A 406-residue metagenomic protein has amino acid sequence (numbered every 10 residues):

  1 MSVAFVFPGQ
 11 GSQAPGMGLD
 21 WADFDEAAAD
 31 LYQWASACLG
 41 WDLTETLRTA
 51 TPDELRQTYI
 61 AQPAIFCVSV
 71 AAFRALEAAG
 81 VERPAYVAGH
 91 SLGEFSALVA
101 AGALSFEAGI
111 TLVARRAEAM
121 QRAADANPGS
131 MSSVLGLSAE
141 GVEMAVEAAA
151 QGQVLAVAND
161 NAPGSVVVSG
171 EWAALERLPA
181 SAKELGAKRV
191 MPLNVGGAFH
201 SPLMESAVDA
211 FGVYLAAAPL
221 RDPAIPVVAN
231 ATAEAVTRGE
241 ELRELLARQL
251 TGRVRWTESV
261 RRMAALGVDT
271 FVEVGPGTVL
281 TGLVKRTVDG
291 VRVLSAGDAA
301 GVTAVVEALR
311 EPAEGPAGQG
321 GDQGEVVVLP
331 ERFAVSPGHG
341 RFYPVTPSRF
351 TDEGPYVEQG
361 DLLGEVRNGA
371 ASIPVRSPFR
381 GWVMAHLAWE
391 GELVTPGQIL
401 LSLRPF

Functional and structural regions predicted by a protein language model:
M1-E143, E147, R189, L193 (+1 more regions): FabD-like malonyl-/acyl-CoA
Q10-S12, A37-W41, A101-G252: Alpha/beta catalytic cores of group-transfer enzymes, especially the acyltransferase/condensing modules of polyketide
E77, K183, R261-G267: Non-catalytic positions within long, well-ordered alpha-helices that form the structural scaffold/packing of enzyme
G93, T351-E365, E390-L400: Short, well-structured beta-strand-loop connectors
R292-P316: Short, flexible loop segments at boundaries between secondary-structure elements
G318-P374, R380: Acidic, low-complexity mobile loops and tails
R376-A388: Short, compositionally biased
